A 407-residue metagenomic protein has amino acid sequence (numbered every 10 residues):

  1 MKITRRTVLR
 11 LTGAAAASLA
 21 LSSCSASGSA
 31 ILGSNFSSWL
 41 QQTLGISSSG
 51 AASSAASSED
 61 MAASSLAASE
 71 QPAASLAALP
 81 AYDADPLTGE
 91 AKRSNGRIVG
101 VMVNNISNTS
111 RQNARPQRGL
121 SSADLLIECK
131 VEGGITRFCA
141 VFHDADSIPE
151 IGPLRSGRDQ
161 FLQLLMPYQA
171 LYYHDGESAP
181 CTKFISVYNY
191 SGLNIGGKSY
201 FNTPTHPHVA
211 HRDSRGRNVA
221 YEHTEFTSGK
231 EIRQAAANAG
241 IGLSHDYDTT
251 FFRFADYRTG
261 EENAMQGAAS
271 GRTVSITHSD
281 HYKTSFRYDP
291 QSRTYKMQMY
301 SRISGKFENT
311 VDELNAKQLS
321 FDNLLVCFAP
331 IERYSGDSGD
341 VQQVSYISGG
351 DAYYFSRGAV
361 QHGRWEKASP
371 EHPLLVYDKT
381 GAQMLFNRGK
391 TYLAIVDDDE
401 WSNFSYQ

Functional and structural regions predicted by a protein language model:
M1-S23: N-terminal secretory signal peptides and thylakoid transit peptides that target proteins across membranes
S25-G33, L40, A51: Bacterial lipoprotein signal-peptidase II cleavage site
S48-S49, S53-S54, S58, S64-S69: Extracellular mucin-like PTS domains
E70-A123, E132-Q407: A surface/extracellular/periplasmic glyco- and lipid-processing/surface-interacting theme
